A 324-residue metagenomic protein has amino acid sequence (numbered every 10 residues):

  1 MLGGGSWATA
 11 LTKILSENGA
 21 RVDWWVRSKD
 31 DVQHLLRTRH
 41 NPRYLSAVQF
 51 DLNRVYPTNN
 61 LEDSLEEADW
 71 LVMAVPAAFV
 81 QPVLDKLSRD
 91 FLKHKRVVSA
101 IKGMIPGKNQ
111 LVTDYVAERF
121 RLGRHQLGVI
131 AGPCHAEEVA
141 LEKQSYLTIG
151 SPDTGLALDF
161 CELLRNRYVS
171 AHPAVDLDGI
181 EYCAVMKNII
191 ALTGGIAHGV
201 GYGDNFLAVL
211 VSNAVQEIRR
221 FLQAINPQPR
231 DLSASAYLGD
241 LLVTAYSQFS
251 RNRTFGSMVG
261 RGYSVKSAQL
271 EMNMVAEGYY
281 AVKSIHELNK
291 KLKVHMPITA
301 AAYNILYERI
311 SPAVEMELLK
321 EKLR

Functional and structural regions predicted by a protein language model:
M1-V48, V55-N59: NAD(P)+-binding Rossmann beta1-loop-alpha1 motif at the extreme N-terminus of oxidoreductases
L52, P57-E66, W70-E142: Rossmann-like NAD(P)(H) cofactor-binding subdomain of soluble oxidoreductases
M104-D204: Rossmann-fold dinucleotide-binding core
K187, G194-G195, Q223-R324: NAD(P)-dependent Rossmann-like dehydrogenase/reductase catalytic/cofactor-binding core
N205-A208, S212: Ligand/cofactor pocket segment of small-molecule handling proteins
A214-N226: Alpha-helical phosphate/pyrophosphate-handling elements in metalloenzyme active cores
